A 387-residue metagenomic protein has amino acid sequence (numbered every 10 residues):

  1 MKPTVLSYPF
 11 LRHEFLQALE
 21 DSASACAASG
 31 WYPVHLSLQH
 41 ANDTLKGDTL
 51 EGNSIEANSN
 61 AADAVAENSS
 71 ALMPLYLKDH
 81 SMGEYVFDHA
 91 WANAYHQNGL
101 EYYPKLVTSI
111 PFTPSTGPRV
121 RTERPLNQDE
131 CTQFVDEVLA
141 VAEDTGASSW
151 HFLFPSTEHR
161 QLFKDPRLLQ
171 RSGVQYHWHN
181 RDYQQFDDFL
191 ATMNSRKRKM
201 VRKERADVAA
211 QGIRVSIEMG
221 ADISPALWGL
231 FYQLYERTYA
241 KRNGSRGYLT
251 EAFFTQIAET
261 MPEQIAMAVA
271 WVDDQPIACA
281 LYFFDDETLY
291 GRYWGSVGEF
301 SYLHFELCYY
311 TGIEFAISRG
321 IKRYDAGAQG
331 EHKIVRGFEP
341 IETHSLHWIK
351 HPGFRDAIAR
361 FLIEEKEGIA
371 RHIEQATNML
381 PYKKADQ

Functional and structural regions predicted by a protein language model:
M1-Q387: N-acyltransferase acceptor-side catalytic subdomain
